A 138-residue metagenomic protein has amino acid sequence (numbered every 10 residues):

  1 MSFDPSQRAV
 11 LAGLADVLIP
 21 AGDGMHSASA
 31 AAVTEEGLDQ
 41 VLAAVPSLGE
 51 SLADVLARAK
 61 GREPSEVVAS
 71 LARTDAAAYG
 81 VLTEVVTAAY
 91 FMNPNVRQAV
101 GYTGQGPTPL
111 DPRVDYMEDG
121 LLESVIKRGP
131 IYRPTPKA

Functional and structural regions predicted by a protein language model:
M1-T34: Long, hydrophobic N-terminal alpha-helical segment
G13, V33-A43, S47-A138: Mature-region segments of soluble proteins
